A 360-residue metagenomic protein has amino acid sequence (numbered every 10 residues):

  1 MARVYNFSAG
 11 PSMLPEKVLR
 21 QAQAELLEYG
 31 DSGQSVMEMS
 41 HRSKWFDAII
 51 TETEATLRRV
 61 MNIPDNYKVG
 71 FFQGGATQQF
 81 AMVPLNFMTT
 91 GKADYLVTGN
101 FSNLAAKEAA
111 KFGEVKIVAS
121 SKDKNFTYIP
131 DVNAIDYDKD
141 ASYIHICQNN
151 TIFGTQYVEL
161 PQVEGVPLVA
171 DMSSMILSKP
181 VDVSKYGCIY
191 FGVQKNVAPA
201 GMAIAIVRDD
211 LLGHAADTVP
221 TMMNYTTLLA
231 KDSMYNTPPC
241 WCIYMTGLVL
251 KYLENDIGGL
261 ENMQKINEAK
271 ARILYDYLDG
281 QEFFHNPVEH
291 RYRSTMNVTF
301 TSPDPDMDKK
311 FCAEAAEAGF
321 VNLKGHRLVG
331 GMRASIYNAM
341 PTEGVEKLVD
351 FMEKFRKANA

Functional and structural regions predicted by a protein language model:
A2-V4, E317, G330-A360: PLP-dependent enzyme catalytic core of the Aspartate aminotransferase-like
R3-E54: A glycine-/small-polar-enriched, mobile loop at the entrance of the PLP active site in fold-type I
G10, A109, S120-I176: Active-site phosphate-binding strand-loop segment of PLP-dependent enzymes
G33-Q79, N86, N100, E108: Conserved N-terminal alpha-helix of the aminotransferase class I/II PLP-enzyme fold
T77-S142: PLP-dependent aminotransferase-like
C188, V193-Y275, E289, A358-A360: Active-site C-terminal subdomain of aminotransferase-like
F284-E314: Conserved PLP-binding catalytic core of the aspartate aminotransferase-like
